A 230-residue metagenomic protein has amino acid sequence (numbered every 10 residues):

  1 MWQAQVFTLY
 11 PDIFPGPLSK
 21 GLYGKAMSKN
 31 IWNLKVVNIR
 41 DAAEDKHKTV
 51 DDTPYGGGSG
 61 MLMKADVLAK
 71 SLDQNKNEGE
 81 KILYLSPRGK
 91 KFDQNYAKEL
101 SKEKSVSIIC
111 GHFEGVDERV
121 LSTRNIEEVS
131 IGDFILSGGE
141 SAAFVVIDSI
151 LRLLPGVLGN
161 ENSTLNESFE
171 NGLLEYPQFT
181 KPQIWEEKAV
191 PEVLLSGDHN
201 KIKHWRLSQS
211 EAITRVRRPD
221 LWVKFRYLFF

Functional and structural regions predicted by a protein language model:
Q3-D41: Glycine-rich, flexible N-terminal cofactor/catalytic loop recognition
Q5-F7, K35-V37, L83, V106-I108 (+1 more regions): Hydrophobic/aromatic beta-strand patches that form the interior of the parallel beta-sheet core in alpha/beta enzyme
Y10, G58, G111, D198: Conserved RecA-like P-loop NTPase ATPase core
A43-H47, D51, Y55-D66: A short aromatic-anchored loop/beta-hairpin motif
L62-H112, D117-E118: S-adenosyl-L-methionine/SAH cofactor-binding core of RNA-modifying enzymes
V120-F169: Structured adenosyl-cofactor binding patch, chiefly the S-adenosyl-L-methionine
F169-R226: Long, charged alpha-helical interface segments
